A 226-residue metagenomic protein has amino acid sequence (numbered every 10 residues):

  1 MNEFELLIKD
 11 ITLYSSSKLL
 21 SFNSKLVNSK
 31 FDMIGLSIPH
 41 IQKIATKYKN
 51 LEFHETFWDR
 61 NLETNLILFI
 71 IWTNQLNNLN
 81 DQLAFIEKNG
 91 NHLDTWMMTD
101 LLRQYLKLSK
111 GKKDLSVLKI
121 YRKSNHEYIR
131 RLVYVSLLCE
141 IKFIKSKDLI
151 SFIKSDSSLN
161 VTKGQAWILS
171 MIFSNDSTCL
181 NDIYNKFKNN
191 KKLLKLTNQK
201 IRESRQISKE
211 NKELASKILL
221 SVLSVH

Functional and structural regions predicted by a protein language model:
M1-H226: Alpha-helical scaffold domains
